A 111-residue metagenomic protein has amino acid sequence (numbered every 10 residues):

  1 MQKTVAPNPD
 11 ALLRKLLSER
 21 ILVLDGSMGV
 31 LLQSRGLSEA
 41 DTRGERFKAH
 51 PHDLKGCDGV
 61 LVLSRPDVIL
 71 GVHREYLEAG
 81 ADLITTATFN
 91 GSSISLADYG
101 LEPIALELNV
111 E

Functional and structural regions predicted by a protein language model:
M1-E111: Domain-level signal for soluble alpha/beta catalytic cores
